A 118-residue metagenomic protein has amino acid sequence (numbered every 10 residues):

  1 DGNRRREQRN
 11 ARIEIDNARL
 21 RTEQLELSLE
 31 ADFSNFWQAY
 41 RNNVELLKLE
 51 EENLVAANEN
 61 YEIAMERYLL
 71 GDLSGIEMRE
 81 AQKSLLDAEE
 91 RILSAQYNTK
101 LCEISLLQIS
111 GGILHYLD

Functional and structural regions predicted by a protein language model:
D1-E62: Sec/SRP-type N-terminal targeting helices
R9, G75-K83: Short, charged, amphipathic alpha-helical segments
R12, Q82, E89: Conserved catalytic core of two-component sensor histidine kinases
E14, E77, N98: Acidic donor-binding helix in nucleotide-sugar-dependent glycosyltransferases
Y40, M78-R79, A95: Amphipathic alpha-helical coiled-coil/helical-bundle segments that mediate oligomerization/assembly and other
R91-D118: Acidic, low-complexity, intrinsically disordered peripheral segments
